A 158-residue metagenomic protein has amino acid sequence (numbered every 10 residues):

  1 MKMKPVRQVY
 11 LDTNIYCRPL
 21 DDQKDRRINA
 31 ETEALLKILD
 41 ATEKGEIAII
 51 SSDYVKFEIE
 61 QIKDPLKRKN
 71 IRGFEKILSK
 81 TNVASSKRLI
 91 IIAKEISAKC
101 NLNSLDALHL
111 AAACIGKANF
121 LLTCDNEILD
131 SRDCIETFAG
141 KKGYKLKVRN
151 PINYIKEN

Functional and structural regions predicted by a protein language model:
M1-Q8, D22-T32, K99, G116-N158: Acidic, PIN/NYN-like endoribonuclease modules and their adjacent C-terminal/linker elements
R7, C17-R18, R27, K69-K76 (+4 more regions): HAD-like aspartate-dependent phosphatase fold
Y10-K63, R149-I155: PIN/NYN-family metal-dependent endoribonuclease catalytic core
L35-D40, R68-R72, L110: Short amphipathic alpha-helical segments and helix-helix/interface helices
A41-T42, I96, F138: Hydrophobic helix-cap positions at the C-terminus of alpha-helices in RecA-like/P-loop ATPase nucleotide-binding cores
I47-S51, V55, K63-P65, I71-I77 (+3 more regions): Anionic, Ser/Thr-rich low-complexity intrinsically disordered regions
E60, K94, D133: A short local structural element in Rossmann-fold oxidoreductases
K80-D130: Active-site neighborhoods of divalent-metal-dependent phosphate/nucleic-acid chemistry enzymes
